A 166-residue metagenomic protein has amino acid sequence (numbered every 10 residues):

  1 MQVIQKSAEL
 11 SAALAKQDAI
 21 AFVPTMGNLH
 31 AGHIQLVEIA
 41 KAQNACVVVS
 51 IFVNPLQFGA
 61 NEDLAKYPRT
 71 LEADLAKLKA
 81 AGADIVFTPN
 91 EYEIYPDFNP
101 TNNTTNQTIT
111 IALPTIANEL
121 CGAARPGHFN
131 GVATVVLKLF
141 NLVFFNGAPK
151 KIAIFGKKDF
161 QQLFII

Functional and structural regions predicted by a protein language model:
M1-I166: Nucleotidyltransferase catalytic core that binds NTPs
